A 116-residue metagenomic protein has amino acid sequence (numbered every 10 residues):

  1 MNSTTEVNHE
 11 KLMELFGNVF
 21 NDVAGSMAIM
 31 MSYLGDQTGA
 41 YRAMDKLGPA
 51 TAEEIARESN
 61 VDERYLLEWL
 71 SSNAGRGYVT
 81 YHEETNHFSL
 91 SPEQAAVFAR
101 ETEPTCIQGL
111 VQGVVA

Functional and structural regions predicted by a protein language model:
M1-A116: N-terminal accessory segments
